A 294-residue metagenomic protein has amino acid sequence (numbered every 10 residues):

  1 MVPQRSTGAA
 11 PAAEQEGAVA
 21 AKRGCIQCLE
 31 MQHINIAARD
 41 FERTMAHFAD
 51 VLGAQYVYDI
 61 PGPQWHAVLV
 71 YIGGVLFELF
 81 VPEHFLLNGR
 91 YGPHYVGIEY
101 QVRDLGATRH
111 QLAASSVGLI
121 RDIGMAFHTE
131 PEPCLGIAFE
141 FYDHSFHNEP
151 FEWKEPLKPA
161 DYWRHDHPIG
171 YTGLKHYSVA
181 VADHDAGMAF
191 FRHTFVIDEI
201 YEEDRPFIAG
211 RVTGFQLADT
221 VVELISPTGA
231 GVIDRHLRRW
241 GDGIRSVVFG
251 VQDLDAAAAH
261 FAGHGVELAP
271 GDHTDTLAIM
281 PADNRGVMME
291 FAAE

Functional and structural regions predicted by a protein language model:
V2-C25, R109-G170, T213-L217, E223 (+1 more regions): Vicinal oxygen chelate
V2-M45, P93-Y100, H147-M188, I244-V247: N-terminal beta-strand motif that seeds the catalytic metal site of vicinal oxygen chelate
V19-A21, F80-F85, A160-R164, P227-I233: Short amphipathic beta-strand starts and helix->beta connectors
A20-L29, N35-L76, A107-A114, I120 (+5 more regions): Core segments of cupin and vicinal oxygen chelate
F77-P82, L87-Y100: A broadly used, surface-exposed interaction patch
F80-P82, E99, R103, Q111 (+4 more regions): A structural feature that tracks compact, well-ordered secondary-structure segments with a strong bias toward
R90-G97, T108-H110, R239-R245, A257-A259: Short, solvent-exposed interaction modules
P206, G231-R238, G243-G250, H264: Accessory, usually C-terminal, subdomains that scaffold auxiliary metal cofactors
